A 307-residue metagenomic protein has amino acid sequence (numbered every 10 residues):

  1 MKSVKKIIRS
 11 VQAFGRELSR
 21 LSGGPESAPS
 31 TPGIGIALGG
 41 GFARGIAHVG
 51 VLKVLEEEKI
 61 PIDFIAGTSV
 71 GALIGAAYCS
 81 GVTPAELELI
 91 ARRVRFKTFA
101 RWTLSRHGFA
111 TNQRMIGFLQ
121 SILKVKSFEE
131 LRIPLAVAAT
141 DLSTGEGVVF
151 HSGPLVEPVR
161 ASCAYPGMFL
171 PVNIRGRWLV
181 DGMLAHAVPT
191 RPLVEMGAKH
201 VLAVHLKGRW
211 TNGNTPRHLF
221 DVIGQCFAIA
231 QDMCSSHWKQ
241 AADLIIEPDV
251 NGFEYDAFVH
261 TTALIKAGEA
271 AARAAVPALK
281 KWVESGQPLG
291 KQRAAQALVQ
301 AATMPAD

Functional and structural regions predicted by a protein language model:
M1-T68, A76-D307: Patatin-like phospholipase
